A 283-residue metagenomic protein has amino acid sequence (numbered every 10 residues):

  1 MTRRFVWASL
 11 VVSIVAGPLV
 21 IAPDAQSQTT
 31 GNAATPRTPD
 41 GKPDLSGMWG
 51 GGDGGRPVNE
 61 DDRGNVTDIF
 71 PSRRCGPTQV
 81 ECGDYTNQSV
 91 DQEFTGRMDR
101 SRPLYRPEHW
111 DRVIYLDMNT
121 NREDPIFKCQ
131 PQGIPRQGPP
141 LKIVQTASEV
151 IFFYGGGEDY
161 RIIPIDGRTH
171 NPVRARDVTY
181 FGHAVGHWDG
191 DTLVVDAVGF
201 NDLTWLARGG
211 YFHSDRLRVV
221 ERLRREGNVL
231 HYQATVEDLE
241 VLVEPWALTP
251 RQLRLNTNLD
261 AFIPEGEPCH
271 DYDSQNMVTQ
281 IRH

Functional and structural regions predicted by a protein language model:
T2-V11, G17-H283: PEST-like low-complexity, intrinsically disordered acidic/proline/serine-rich tracts that flank trafficking/processing
